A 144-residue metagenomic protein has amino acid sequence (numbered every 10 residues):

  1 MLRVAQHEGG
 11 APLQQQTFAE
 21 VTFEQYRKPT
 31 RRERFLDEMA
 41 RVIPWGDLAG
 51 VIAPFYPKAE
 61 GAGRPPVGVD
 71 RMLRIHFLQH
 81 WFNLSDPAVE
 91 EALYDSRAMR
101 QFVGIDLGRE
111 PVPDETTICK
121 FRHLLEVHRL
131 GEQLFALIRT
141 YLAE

Functional and structural regions predicted by a protein language model:
M1-G46, G50-A53: Charged, often Cys/His-bearing segments associated with DNA-binding zinc-finger transcription factors
P44, R64-R71, R109-P113: Secondary-structure capping and boundary motifs in well-ordered enzyme cores
V51-D70: An N-terminal domain-cap segment
I52, I75, V89-E91, V112-I118: Short, conserved catalytic/metal-binding motifs centered on acidic residues
G68, S85-E90: Helix N-cap / loop-to-helix initiation motif
R71-N83: Alpha-helical support elements that line or immediately flank enzyme active sites and cofactor-binding pockets
V89-Q101: DNA-recognition alpha helix
I105-E144: Active-site- or DNA-interface-adjacent structural scaffold in DNA-acting proteins
